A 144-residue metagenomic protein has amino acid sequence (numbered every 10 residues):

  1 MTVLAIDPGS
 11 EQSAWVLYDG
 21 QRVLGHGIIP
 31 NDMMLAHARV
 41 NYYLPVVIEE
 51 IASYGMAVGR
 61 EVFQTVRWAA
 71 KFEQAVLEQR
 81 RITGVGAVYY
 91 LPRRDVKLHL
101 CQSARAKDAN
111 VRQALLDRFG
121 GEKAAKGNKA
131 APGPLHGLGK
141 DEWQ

Functional and structural regions predicted by a protein language model:
M1-Q144: Phosphate- and other anionic-substrate recognition elements at nucleic-acid/protein interfaces
